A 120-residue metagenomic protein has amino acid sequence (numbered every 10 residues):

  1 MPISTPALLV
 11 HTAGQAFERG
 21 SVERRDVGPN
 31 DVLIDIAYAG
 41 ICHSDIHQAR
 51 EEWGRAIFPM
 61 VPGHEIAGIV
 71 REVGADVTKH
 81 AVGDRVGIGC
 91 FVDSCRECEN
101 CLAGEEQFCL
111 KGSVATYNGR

Functional and structural regions predicted by a protein language model:
P2-L8: Short structural boundary motif marking the start of a folded domain
L9-T12, R50, V70, L102: Residue-level signal for short segments within beta-strands and strand-turn junctions of well-structured beta-sheet
G14-R19, H43-S44: Short N-terminal binding/cap micro-motifs at the start of the first secondary-structure element
A16, S94-R120: NAD(P)H dinucleotide-binding glycine-rich loop of Rossmann-like/cofactor-binding domains, especially the beta1-alpha1
S21-E23: Generic structural detector for well-ordered beta-strands
R25-A39, E52-E99, Q107: Glycine-rich beta-strand-centered segment in the early N-terminal region that forms part of a ligand/cofactor-binding
S44-R50: Cytochrome P450 core scaffold surrounding the K-helix E-X-X-R motif and the conserved "meander" helix-loop region
